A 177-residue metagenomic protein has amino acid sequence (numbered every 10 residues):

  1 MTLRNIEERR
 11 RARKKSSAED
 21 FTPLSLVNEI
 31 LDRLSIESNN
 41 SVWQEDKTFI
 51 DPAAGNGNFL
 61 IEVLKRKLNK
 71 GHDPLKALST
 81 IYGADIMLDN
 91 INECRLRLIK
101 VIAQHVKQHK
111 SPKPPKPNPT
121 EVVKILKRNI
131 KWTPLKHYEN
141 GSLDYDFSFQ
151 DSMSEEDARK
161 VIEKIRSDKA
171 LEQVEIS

Functional and structural regions predicted by a protein language model:
T2-S177: SAM-dependent methyltransferase catalytic region
